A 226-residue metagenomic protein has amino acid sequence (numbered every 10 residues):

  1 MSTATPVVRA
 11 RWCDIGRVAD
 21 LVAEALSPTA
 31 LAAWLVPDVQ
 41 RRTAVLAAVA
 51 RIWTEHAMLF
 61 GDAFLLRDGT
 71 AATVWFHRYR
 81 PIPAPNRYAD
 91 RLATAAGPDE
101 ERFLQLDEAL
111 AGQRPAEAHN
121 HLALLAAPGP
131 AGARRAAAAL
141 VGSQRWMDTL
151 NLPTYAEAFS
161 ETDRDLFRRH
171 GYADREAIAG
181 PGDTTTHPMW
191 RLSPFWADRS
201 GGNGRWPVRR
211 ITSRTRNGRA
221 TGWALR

Functional and structural regions predicted by a protein language model:
P6-D20: A short beta-loop-alpha structural element at the N-terminal edge of CoA-dependent acyl/N-acetyltransferase catalytic
D20-V39: Helix-loop element at the rim of GNAT/NAT acetyltransferase active sites that forms part of the acceptor-substrate
V39-D62: Active-site rim helix/loop that mediates acceptor-substrate recognition in acyltransferases
L66-D68, A72-A131, G180-T185, G202-R209 (+1 more regions): Conserved acyl-donor/pantetheine-binding loop and adjacent beta-alpha core of acyl/acetyltransferases and related
E117-H121, M147-F159: Conserved GNAT acetyl-CoA-binding A-motif
A123-G132, Y155-R164: Conserved beta-strand-loop-alpha-helix junction that forms the acyl-donor binding cleft
A131-G142: Conserved acetyl-CoA pyrophosphate-binding loop and the N-cap/start of the following alpha-helix in GNAT-like
T149-N151, S160-A177, P181: Conserved active-site alpha-helix within GNAT-family acetyltransferase domains
